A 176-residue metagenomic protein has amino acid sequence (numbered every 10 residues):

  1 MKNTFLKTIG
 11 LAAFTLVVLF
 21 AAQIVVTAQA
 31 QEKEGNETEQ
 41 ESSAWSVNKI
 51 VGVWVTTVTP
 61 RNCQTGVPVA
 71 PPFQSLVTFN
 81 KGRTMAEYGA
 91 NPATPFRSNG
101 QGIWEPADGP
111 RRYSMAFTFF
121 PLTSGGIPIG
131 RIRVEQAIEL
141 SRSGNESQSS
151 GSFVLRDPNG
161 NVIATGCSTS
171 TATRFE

Functional and structural regions predicted by a protein language model:
K2-A13: Bacterial N-terminal signal peptides that target proteins for export
A12-Q23: Bacterial N-terminal signal peptides
A22-E34: Signal peptide processing junction and immediate N-terminal pro/mature segment of secreted/exported proteins
E34-E39, S152-E176: Edge beta-strand at a domain terminus
S46-V67, G100-G102: Tryptophan-anchored aromatic micro-motifs
G66-R112, E146: N-terminal glycine/threonine-rich, aromatic-flanked beta-hairpin/loop signature
Q74-F79, G100-P106, R131-R142, S150-F153 (+1 more regions): Hydrophobic/aromatic beta-strand elements that line small-molecule binding cavities or substrate pockets in beta-rich
Y113-Q148: Acidic, glycine-rich flexible loop segments
